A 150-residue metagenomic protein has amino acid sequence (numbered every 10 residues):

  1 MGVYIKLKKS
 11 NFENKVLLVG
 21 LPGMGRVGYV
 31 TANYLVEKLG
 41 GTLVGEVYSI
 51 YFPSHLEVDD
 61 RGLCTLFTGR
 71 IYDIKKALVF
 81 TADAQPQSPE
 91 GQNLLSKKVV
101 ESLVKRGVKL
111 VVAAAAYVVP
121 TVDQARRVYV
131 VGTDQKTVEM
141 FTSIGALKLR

Functional and structural regions predicted by a protein language model:
M1-A84: N-terminal short beta-loop-beta anion/metal-coordinating cradle
L21-P22, Q85-E90, S143-R150: Flexible, glycine/proline-enriched loop segments at strand-loop-helix junctions that form or flank small-ligand binding
T31-N33, L94, A125-V128: Short, glycine/charged-enriched secondary-structure capping and boundary segments
E37-G41, V104, A146: Generic secondary-structure signature for well-ordered alpha-helical cores
K75-R106, L110-A113: Ordered, amphipathic secondary-structure segments that act as subunit-interaction surfaces in large macromolecular
Q87-E90, V118-Q124: Short, well-ordered, mixed-charge alpha-helical segments that flank or form enzyme active sites
P120-R150: Catalytic cores of processing enzymes, dominated by hydrolases/peptidases, characterized by acidic/His-rich
